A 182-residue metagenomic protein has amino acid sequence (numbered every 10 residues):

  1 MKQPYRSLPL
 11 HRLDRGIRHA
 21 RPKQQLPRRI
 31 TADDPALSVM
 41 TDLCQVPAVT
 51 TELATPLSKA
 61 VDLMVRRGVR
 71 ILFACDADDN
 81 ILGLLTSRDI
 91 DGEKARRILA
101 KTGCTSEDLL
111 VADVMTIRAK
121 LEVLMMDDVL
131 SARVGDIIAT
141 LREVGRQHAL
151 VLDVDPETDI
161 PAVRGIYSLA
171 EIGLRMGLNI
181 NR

Functional and structural regions predicted by a protein language model:
M1-R182: Tandem CBS (Cystathionine beta-synthase) repeat/Bateman regulatory domains
